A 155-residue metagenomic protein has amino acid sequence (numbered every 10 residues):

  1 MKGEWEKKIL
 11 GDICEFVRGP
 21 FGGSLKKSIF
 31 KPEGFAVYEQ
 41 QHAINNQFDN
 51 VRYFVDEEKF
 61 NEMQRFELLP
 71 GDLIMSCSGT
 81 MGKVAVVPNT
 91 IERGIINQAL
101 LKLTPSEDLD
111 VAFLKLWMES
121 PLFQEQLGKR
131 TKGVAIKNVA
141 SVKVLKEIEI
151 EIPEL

Functional and structural regions predicted by a protein language model:
M1-F21, E151-L155: Non-catalytic DNA-recognition/assembly elements of restriction-modification systems
G3, C77, R93-L101, L109 (+1 more regions): A short glycine-rich beta-alpha junction/loop motif
G11-K26, Q41-P70: Sequence-specific dsDNA recognition surfaces
L25, I44-V55, L73-S76, T80-I96 (+2 more regions): Short, ligand-facing micro-motifs at secondary-structure edges
E39-Q40, E62-S76, E107-S120: Polybasic, glycine- and aromatic-enriched phosphate-binding surface used to engage nucleic acids
Q40, V87, P105, I150-I152: Hydrophobic residues in beta-strands and at strand termini
Q40-Q41, Q98, Q124-Q126, L145: Glutamine-centric residue-chemistry signal
